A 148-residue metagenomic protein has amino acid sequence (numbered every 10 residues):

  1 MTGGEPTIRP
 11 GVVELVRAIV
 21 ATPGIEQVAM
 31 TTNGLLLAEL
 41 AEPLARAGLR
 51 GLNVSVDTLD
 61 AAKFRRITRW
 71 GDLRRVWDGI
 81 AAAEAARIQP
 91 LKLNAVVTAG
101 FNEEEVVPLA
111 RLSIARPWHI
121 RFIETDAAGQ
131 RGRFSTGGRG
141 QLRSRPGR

Functional and structural regions predicted by a protein language model:
T2-G3: Glycine-rich Rossmann NAD(P)(H)-binding loop
R9-I114, H119: Radical SAM/AdoMet-radical enzyme domain recognition
E103-V107, L112-R148: A C-terminal junction/extension of Radical SAM enzymes
